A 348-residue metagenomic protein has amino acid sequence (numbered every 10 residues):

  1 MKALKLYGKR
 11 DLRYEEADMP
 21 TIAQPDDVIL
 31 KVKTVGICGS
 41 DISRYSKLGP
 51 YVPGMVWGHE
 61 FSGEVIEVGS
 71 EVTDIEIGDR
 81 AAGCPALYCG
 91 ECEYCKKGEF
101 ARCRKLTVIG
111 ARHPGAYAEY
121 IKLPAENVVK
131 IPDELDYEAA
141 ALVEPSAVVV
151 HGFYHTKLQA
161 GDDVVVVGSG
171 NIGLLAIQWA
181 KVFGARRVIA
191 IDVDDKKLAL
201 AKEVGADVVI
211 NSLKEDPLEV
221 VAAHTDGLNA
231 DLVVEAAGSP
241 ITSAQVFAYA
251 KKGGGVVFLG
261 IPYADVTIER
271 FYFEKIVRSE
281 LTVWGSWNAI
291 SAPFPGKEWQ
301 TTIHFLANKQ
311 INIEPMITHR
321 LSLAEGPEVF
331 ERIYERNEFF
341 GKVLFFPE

Functional and structural regions predicted by a protein language model:
M19, L87-V167: NAD(P)H dinucleotide-binding glycine-rich loop of Rossmann-like/cofactor-binding domains, especially the beta1-alpha1
P20-V35, L48-E93, P132-E134: Glycine-rich beta-strand-centered segment in the early N-terminal region that forms part of a ligand/cofactor-binding
G78, A206, N229-A230, I313 (+1 more regions): Local beta-strand N-terminus motif with an aromatic residue
L135-K214, E219: Mid-domain Rossmann-like dinucleotide-binding core that forms the NAD(H)/NADP(H) cofactor-binding site
T156-L158, A199, V204-L281: Glycine-rich cofactor phosphate-binding loops and adjacent beta1-alpha1 units of small-molecule cofactor enzyme domains
A222, V266-I317, P327-E328: C-terminal substrate-binding/catalytic core of Rossmann-like NAD(P)-dependent dehydrogenases/reductases
A244-F247, K297-E348: C-terminal hydrophobic helical "lid"/dimerization subdomain of Rossmann-like NAD(P)H-dependent oxidoreductases
